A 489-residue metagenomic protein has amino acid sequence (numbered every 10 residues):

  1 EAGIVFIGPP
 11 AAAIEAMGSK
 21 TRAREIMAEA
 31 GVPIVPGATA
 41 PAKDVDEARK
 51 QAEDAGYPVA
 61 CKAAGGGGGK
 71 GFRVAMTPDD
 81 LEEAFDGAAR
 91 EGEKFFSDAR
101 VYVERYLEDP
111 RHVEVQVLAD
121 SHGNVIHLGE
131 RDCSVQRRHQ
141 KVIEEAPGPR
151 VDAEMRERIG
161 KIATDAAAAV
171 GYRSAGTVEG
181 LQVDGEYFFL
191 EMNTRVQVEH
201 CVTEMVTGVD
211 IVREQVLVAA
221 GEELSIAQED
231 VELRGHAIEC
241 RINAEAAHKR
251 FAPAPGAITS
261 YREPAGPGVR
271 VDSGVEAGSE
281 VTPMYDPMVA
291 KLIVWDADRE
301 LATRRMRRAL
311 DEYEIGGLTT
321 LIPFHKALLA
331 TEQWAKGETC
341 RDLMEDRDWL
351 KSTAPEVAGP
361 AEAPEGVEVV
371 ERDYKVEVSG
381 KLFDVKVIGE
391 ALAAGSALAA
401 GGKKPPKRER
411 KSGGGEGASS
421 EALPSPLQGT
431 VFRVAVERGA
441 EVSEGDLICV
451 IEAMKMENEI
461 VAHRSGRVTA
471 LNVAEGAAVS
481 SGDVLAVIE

Functional and structural regions predicted by a protein language model:
E1-V178, Q182-Q197: N-terminal beta-alpha lobe that positions the nucleotide/phosphoryl donor in ATP/NTP-coupled carboxylate activation
K70, P147, D286-L292, S419-E421: Short amphipathic alpha-helical segments
F72-V74, R105, V151, M288-A297 (+2 more regions): Short, well-ordered beta-strand elements within core beta-sheets of diverse protein domains
A163, C201-G401: Catalytic cores of soluble metabolic enzymes centered on carboxylation/carboxyl-transfer
L392, S396-A422: Catalytic P-loop NTP-binding/switch module of NTPases
R410-E489: Structured functional modules or segments
